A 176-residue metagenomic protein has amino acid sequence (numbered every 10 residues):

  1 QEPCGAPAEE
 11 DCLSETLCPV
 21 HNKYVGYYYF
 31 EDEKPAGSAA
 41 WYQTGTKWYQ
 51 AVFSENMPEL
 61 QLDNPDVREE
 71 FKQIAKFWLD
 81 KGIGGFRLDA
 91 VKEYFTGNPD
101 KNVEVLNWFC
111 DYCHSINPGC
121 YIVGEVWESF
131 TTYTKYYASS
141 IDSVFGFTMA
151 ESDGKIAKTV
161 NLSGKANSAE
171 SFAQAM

Functional and structural regions predicted by a protein language model:
E2-E33, C110-M176: Conserved alpha/beta catalytic core and glycan-binding cleft of carbohydrate-active enzymes
E2-K81: Active-site-adjacent "subsite" loops/lids of carbohydrate-active enzymes
Q43-T44, F53-N56, Y94, V105 (+2 more regions): A signal for specific C-terminal beta-sheet/loop modules enriched in small/flexible residues with GP/PG/PP motifs
N56-T131: Active-site neighborhood of glycoside hydrolase catalytic domains
